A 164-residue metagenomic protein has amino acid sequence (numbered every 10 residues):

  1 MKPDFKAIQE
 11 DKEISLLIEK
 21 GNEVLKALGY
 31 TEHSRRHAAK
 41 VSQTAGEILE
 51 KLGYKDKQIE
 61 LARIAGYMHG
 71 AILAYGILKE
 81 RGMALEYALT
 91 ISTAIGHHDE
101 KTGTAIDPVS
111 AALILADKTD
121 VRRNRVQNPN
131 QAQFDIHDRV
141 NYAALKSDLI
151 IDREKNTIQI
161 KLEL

Functional and structural regions predicted by a protein language model:
M1-A71, G76-K79: Acidic/His-rich, divalent-metal-binding segments that scaffold phosphate/diphosphate chemistry
K2-D4, A84, D152: Serine/threonine-rich low-complexity intrinsically disordered regions
Q9, Q43, Q58, Q127 (+2 more regions): Residue-identity detector for glutamine
G82-Y142, K146-S147: Histidine/acidic-rich helix-loop-helix segments that form or flank divalent-metal centers in metalloenzyme catalytic
S147-L164: Short, aliphatic-rich beta-strand segments
